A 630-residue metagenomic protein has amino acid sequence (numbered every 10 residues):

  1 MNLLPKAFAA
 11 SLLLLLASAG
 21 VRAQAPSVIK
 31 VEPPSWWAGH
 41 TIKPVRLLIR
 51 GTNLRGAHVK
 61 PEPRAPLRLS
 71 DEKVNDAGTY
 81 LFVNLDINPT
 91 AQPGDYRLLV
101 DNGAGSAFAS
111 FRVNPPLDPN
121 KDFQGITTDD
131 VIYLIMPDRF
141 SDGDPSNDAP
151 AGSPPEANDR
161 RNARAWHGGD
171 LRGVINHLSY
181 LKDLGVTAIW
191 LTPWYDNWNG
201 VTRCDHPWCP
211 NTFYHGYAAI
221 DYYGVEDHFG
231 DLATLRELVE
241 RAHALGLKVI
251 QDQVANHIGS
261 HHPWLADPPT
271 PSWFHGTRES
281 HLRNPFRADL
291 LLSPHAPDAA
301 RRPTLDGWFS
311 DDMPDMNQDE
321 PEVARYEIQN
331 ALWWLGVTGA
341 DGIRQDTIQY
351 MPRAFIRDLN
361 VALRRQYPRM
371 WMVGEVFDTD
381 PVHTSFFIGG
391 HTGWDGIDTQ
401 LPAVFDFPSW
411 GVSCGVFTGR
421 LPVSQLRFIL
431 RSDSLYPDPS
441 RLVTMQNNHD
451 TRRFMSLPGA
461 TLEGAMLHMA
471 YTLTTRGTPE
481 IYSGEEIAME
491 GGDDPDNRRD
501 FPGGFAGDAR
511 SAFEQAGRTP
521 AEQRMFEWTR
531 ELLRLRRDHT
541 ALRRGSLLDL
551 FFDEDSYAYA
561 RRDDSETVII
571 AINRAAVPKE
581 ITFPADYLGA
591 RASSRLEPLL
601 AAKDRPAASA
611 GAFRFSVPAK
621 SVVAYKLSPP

Functional and structural regions predicted by a protein language model:
M1-A9: Bacterial N-terminal signal peptides that target proteins for export
A7, A107, N114-V131, K182-G185 (+2 more regions): Carbohydrate-interacting/catalytic domains
A9-S18: Bacterial N-terminal signal peptides
Q24, H40-A104: Immunoglobulin-like IPT/TIG beta-sandwich domains and homologous Ig-like subdomains
Q24-H58, A109-F123: Beta-strand/beta-sandwich contexts
D130, F140-L332, V337-T338, D358-R365 (+4 more regions): Substrate-binding/active-site clefts of carbohydrate-active enzymes
Y133, I189-L191, V249-Q251, I343 (+3 more regions): Hydrophobic faces of well-ordered beta-strands that scaffold small-molecule active sites in alpha/beta enzyme cores
V239, H257, N330-L332, G336 (+10 more regions): Active-site-proximal helices and loops of the catalytic beta/alpha 8
